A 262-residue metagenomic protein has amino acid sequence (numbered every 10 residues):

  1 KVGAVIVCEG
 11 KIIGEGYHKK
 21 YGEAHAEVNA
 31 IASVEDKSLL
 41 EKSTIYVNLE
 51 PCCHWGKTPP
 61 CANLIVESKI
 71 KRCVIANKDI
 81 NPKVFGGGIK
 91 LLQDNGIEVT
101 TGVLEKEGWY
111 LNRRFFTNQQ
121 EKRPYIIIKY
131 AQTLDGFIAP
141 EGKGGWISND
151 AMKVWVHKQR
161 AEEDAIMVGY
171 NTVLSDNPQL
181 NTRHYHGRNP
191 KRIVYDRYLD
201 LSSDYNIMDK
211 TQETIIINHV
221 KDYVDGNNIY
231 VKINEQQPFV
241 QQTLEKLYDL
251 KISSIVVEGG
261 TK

Functional and structural regions predicted by a protein language model:
V2-G10, Y130-A131: Short beta-strand scaffold segments in enzyme catalytic cores
I6-E107, K191: Zn2+-dependent cytidine deaminase-like catalytic core
H54-G56, N81-V84, E107-L111, L134-A139 (+2 more regions): Short, well-ordered, mixed-charge alpha-helical segments that flank or form enzyme active sites
K71, S253, E258: Short acidic/polar active-site loop segments enriched in Thr and Asp
L104-Q119: Short, structured interface segments
T117-R123, I127-S254, K262: Active-site ligand-binding patch in enzyme domains
